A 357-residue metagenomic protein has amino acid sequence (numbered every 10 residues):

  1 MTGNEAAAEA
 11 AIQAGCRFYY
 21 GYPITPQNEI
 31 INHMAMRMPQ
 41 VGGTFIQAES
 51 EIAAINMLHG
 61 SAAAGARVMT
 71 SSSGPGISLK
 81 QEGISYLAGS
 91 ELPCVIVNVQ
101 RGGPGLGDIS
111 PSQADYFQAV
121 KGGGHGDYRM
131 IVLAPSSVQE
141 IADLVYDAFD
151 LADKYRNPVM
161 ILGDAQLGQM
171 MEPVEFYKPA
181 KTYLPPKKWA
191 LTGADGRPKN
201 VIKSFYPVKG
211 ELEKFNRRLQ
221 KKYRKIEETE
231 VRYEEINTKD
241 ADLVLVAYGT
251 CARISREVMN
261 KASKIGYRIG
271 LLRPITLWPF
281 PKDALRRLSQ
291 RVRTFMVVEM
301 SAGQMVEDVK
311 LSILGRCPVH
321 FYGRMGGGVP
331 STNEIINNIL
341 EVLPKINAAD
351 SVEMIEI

Functional and structural regions predicted by a protein language model:
T2-A6, Q220-L243, R256, N260: Glycine-/acidic-rich phosphate or pyrophosphate-binding loops and their flanking alpha/beta elements
Y22-I24, T44-N56, T70-G76, N98-R101 (+4 more regions): Active-site nucleophile and cofactor-binding loops and adjacent substrate-binding regions of central metabolic enzymes
Q27, R156-E235: Conformationally flexible catalytic loops at phosphate/diphosphate-handling active centers
G60-M69, P75-P135, L184: N-terminal alpha/beta PP-like core and its mobile active-site loop of ThDP/TPP-dependent enzymes
S110-M160, D164, V352, E356-I357: Conserved thiamine diphosphate
E235-R268, L272, W278-A284: Redox- and metal-dependent alpha/beta enzyme cores, enriched for Fe-S-associated oxidoreductases and cofactor-handling
E299-I357: Peripheral docking tails and interdomain loops at the edges of cofactor- or intermediate-handling domains
